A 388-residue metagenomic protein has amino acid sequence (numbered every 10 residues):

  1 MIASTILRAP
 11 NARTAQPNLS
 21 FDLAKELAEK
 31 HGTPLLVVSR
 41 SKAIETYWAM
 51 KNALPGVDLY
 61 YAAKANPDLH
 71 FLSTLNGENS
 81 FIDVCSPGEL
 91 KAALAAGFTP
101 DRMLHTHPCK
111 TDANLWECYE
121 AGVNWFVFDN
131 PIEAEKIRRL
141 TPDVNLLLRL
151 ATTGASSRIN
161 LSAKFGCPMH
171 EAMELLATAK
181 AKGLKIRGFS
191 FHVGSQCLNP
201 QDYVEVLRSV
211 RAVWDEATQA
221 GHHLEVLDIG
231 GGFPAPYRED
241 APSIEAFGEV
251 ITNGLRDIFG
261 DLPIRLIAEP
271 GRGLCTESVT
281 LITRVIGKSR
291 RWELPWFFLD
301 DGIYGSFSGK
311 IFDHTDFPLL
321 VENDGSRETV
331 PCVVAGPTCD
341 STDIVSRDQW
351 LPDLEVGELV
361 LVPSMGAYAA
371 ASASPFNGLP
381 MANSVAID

Functional and structural regions predicted by a protein language model:
M1-V144, A181, K185, Q219 (+3 more regions): A charged N-terminal "starter" segment
I2-A3, T152-K288, L351, N377: Active-site loop/helix belt of alpha/beta enzymes
L23, V250, L262-D388: Charged (often Lys/Glu-rich) extended helix/loop segments that serve as interaction or gating elements
A43, K64, S86, C118 (+7 more regions): Conserved, mostly hydrophobic/aromatic
A62, C85, T106, R149 (+7 more regions): Generic beta-strand/beta-sheet core signal
A65-P67, G88, C109, N130-I132 (+7 more regions): Active-site-proximal loop/turn and secondary-structure-junction residues that shape catalytic pockets, frequently
W125, N145, V226, R265 (+1 more regions): Hydrophobic "anchor" residues on beta-strands that sit immediately upstream of conserved functional sites
N145-A151: ATP-grasp fold ATP-binding core
